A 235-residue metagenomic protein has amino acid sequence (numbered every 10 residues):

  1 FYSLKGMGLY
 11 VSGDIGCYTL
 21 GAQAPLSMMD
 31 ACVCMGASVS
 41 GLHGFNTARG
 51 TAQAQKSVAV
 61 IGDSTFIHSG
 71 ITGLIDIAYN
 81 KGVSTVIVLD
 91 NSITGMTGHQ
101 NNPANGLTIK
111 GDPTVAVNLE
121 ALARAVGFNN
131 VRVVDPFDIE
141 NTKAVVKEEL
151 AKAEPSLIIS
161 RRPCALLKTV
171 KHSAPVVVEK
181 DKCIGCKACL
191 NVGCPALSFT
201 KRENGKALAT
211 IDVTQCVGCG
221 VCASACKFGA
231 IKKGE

Functional and structural regions predicted by a protein language model:
F1-K5, K143-L150, P163-G185, A196-K201 (+2 more regions): Flexible inter-domain linker/hinge segments
F1-Q23, H68, N204: Cofactor-pocket helix-loop regions in the catalytic cores of large enzyme subunits
Y2, V39-H43, Q55, A59 (+9 more regions): Feature representing long, continuous alpha-helical segments
Y2-S3, Y10-S12, V58-V60, F66 (+9 more regions): Structured core elements
L9-Y10, C17-L20, G44-A54, P195-F199 (+3 more regions): Conserved helix-loop functional segments at active or binding sites
D14-I15, P136-F137, S160-R162, T214: Structural motif
A22-I159, V170: Thiamine diphosphate
I184, A188-T210, V221-E235: Iron-sulfur cluster-binding cysteine motifs and their immediate structural context in ferredoxin-like electron-transfer
